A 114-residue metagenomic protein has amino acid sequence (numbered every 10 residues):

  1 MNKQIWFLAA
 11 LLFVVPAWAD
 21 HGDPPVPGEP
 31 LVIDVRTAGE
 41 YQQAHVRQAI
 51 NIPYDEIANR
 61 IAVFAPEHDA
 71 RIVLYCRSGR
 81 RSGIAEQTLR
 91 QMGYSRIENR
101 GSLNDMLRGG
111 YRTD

Functional and structural regions predicted by a protein language model:
N2-W6, V15, D20-P30, A38-A70 (+1 more regions): Rhodanese-like catalytic fold shared by cysteine-dependent sulfurtransferases and DSP/PTP-type phosphatases
D34: Phosphate-rich cofactor/ligand-interacting catalytic cores and adjacent structured alpha/beta frameworks
Y75: Short, surface-exposed ligand- or partner-binding patches at beta-edge/loop junctions that are enriched in aromatics
